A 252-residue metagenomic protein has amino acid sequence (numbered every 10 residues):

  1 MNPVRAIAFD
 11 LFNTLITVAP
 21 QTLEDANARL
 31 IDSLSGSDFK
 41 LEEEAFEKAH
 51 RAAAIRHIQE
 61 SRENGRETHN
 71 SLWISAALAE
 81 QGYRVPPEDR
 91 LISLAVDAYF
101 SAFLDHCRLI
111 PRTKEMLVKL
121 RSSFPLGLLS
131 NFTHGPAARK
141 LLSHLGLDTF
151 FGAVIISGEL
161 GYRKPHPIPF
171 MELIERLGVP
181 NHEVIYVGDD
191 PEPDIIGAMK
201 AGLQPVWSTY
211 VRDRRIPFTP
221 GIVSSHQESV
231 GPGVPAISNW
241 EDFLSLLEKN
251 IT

Functional and structural regions predicted by a protein language model:
M1-I7, T17-P20, K40, E44 (+3 more regions): Asp-based, Mg2+/Mn2+-dependent phosphohydrolase catalytic module
N2-P111: N-terminal helical cap/lid subdomain that shapes the substrate entry/recognition surface in HAD-like hydrolases
